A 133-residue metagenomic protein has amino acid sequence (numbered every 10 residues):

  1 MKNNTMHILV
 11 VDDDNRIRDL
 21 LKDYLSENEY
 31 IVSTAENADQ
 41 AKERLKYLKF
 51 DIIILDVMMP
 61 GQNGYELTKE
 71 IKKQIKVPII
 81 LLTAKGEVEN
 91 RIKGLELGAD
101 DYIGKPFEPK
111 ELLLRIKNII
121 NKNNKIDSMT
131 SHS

Functional and structural regions predicted by a protein language model:
N4-H7, K117-S133: Short, Lys/Arg-enriched segments at the junction into DNA-binding effector domains of transcriptional regulators
L9, T34-I52: Acidic, metal-coordinating helix/loop segments flanking the phosphotransfer/catalytic sites of two-component signaling
N15-S33, Y47: Two-component/phosphorelay signaling modules centered on CheY-like receiver
N37, N63-E66: Acidic catalytic/metal-coordinating carboxylates
K46-L48, E70-V77, L97: Conserved phosphotransfer cores of two-component systems
D56, T83: Active-site residues of response regulator receiver
M59: Receiver (REC) domain active-site loop signature in two-component systems and cognate sites in sensor histidine kinases
